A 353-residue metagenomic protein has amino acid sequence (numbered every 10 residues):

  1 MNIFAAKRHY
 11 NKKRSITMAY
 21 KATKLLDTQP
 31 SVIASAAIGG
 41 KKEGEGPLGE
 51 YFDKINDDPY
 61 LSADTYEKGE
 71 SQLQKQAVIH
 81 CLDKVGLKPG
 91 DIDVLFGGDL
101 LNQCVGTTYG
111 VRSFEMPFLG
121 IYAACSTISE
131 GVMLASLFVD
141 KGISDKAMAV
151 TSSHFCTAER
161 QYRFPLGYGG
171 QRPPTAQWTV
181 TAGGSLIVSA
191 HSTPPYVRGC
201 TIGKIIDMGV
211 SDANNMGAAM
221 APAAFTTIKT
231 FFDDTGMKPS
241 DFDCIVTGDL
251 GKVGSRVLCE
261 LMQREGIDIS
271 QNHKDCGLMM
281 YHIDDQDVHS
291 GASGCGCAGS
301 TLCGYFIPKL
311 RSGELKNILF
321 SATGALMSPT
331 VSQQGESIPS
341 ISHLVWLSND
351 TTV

Functional and structural regions predicted by a protein language model:
N2-T17: Short, Lys/Arg-enriched N-terminal segments with co-localized hydrophobic residues within the first ~10-30 amino acids
T17-E67, P165-T230, D234, Q271-D284 (+2 more regions): Condensing-enzyme catalytic core mediating Claisen C-C bond formation in acyl metabolism
T17-F96, L100-G106, A223-S240, V253-E265 (+4 more regions): Conserved active-site "lid/cap" helical segment
I33, F96-G98, A147-S153, V188 (+1 more regions): Short beta-strand segments
I38, G98-Q103, C125-S126, T151-T157 (+3 more regions): Acidic, glycine-rich active-site loops and adjacent beta-strand->loop/helix elements that engage anionic groups
Y66-E70, F96, P117-S129, A176-W178 (+1 more regions): Active-site nucleophile and cofactor-binding loops and adjacent substrate-binding regions of central metabolic enzymes
D91-F118, I128-M133: Long, hydrophobic/aromatic-enriched structural stretches that serve as scaffold segments
Y122-A149, V188, S293-E314: Active-site-proximal alpha-helical scaffold in enzymes
